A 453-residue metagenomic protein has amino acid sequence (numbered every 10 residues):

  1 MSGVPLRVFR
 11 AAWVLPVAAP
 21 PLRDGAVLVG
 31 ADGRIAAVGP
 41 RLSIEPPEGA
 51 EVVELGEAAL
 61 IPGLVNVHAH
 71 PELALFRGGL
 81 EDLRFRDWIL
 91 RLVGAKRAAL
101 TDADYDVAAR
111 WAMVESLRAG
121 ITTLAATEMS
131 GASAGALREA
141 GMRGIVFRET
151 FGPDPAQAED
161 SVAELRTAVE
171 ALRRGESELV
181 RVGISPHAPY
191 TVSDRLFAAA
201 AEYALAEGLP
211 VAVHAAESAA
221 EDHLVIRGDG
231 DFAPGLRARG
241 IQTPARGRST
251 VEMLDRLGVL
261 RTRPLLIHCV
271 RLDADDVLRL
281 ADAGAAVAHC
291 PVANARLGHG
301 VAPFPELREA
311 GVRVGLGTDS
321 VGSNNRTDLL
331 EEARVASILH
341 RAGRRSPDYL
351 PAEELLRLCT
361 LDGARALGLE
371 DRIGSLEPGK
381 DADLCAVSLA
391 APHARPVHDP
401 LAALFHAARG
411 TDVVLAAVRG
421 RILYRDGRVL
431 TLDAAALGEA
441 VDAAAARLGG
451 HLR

Functional and structural regions predicted by a protein language model:
M1-G25, G30-A36, R357-R453: Active-site microenvironment of metallo-dependent hydrolases
V4-R10, E45-W88, R110, V114-R118: Replace "His-x-His-based motif
A12, V27, G33, E57 (+15 more regions): Divalent metal-coordination and catalytic microenvironments
A59, R77-G141, A163-S177, A440-H451: Alpha-helical scaffold segments that flank or form the walls of functional sites
H70, M129, E149-P153, S185-P189 (+4 more regions): Active-site beta-loop-alpha junctions enriched in small/polar residues
L75-V107, V114-L117, G141, I145-D154 (+2 more regions): Active-site gating loops and adjacent loop-to-helix segments of metal-dependent hydrolytic enzymes
G135-A136, V162-A286, G298-V314, D371: Histidine/acidic residue-rich metal-binding segments in metalloenzymes
R256-V259, R263, A302-A391, A407-A408: His/Asp/Glu-enriched, well-ordered alpha-helical/loop segment that forms or immediately abuts the divalent-metal
